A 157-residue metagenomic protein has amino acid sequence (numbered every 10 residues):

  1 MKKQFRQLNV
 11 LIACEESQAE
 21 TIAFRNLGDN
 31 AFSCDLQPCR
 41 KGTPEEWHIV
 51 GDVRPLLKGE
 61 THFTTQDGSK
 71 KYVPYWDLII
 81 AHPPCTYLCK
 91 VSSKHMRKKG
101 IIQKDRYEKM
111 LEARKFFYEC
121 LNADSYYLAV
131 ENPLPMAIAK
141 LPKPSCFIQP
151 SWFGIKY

Functional and structural regions predicted by a protein language model:
K2-Q7: Short helix-loop-beta connector
L8-T61, D77-A81, Y87-L88: SAM cofactor-binding core of SAM-dependent methyltransferases, primarily the Rossmann-like beta-alpha-beta module
A13, D35, V50, L56-K58 (+2 more regions): Class I S-adenosyl-L-methionine
